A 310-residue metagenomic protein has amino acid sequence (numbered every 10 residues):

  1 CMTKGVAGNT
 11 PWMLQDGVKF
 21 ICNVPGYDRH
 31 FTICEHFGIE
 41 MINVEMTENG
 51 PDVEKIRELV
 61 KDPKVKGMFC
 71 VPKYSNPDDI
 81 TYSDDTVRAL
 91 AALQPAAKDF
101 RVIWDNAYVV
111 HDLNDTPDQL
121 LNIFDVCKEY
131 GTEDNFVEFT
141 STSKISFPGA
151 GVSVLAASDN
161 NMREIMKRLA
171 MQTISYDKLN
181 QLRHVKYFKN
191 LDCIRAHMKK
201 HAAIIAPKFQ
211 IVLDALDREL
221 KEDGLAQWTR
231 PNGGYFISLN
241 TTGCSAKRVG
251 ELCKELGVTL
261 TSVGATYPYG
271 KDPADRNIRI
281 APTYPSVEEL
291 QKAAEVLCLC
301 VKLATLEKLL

Functional and structural regions predicted by a protein language model:
C1-K98, V109-G131, C298, L303-L309: Conserved core of the PLP fold type I
I103: Generic enzyme active-site microenvironment
N106: Walker B catalytic acidic pair
K128-A206, E219, L306: Conserved core segment of the aminotransferase class I/II
T132, E255, G270-L310: PLP-dependent enzyme catalytic core of the Aspartate aminotransferase-like
K199-L213, L225-N240, L252-K254: Conserved glycine-rich beta-strand-loop-beta hairpin in the small C-terminal domain of fold type I
T242-A246, P285-V287: Helix N-cap motif at beta-to-alpha junctions
